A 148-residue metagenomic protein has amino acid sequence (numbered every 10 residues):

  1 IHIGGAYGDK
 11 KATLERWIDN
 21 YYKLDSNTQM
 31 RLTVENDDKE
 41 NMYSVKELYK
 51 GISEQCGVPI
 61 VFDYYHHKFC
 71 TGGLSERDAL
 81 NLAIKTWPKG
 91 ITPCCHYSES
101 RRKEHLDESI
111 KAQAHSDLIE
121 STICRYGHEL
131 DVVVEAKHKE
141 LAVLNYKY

Functional and structural regions predicted by a protein language model:
I1-P59: Active-site acidic/histidine proton-transfer and metal-coordination neighborhood in alpha/beta enzyme cores
I3-Y7, N36-E40, Y64-K68, E99-R101 (+1 more regions): Active-site-proximal loop/turn and secondary-structure-junction residues that shape catalytic pockets, frequently
Y7, Y21-Y22, Y43, Y49 (+4 more regions): Sequence-level detector for tyrosine residue identity
L32, D63, V132: Conserved, mostly hydrophobic/aromatic
V58, F69-Y148: Histidine-acidic metal/acid-base catalytic patches
